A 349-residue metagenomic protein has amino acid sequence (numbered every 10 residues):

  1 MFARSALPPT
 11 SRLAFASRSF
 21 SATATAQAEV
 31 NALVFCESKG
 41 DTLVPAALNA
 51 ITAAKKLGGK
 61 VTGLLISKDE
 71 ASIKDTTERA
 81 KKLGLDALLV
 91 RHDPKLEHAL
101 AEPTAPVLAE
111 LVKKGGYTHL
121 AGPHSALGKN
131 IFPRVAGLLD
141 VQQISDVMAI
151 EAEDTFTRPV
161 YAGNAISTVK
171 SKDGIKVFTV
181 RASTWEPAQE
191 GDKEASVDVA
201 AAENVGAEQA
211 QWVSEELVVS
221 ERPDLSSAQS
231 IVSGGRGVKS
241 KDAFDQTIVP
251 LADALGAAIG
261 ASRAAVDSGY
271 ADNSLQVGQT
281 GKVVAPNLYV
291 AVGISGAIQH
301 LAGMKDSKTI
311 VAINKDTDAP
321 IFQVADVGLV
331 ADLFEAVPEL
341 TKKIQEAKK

Functional and structural regions predicted by a protein language model:
F2-K349: N-terminal glycine-rich FAD/FM-binding segment characteristic of electron-transfer flavoproteins
